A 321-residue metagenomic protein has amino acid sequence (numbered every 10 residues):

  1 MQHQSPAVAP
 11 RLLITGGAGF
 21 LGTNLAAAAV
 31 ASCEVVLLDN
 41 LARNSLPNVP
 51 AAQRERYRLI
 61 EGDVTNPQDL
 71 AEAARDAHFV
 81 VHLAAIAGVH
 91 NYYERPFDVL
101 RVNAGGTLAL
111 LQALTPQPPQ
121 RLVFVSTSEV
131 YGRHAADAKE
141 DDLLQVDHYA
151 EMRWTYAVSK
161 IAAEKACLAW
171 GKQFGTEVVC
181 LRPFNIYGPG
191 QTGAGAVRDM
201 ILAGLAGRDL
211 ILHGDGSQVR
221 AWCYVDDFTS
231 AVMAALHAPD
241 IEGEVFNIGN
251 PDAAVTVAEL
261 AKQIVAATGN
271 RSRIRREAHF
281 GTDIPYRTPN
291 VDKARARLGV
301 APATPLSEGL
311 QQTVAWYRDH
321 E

Functional and structural regions predicted by a protein language model:
M1-R182: N-terminal Rossmann-like NAD(P)+-binding domain of SDR-like oxidoreductases, especially those catalyzing
Q2-S5, P10-R11, D292, L306-E321: Amphipathic terminal alpha-helices
L25, G204, V232-L236, A261-I264 (+1 more regions): Hydrophobic "lid"/C-terminal helical patch of Rossmann-like NAD(P)-dependent dehydrogenase/epimerase domains
T65, E94, V102-G105, W154 (+6 more regions): Residue-level signal for the nucleotide or nucleotide-sugar donor/cofactor binding architecture
D69, A109-A113, W222, D227-S230 (+1 more regions): Conserved mid-core alpha-helix of short-chain dehydrogenase/reductase
I161, I186-D199, A206-R208, H213 (+6 more regions): Glycine/proline-rich active-site loop of Rossmann-fold NAD(P)-dependent oxidoreductases
V225, V245, T256-E259, F280-Q312: Conserved C-terminal active-site "lid" loop/helix of NAD(P)H-dependent oxidoreductases that clamps the redox cofactor
A266-T288: Terminal hydrophobic/aromatic helix or amphipathic segment near a protein terminus
